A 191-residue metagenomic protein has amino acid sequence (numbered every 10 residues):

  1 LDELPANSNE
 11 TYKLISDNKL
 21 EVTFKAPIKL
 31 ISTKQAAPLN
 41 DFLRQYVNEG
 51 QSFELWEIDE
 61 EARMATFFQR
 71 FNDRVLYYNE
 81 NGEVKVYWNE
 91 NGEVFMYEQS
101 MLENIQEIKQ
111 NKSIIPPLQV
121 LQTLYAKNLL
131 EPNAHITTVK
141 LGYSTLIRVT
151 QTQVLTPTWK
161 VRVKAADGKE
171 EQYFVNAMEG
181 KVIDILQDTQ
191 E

Functional and structural regions predicted by a protein language model:
L1-E57, R63-M64, F71-V75: Preferential activation on post-signal-peptide N-terminal prodomains/segments of secreted or lumenal proteins
S8-E21, T66-R70, V75-Q106, Y173-L186: Amphipathic N-proximal alpha-helical interface segments
K29-K34, E98-N111: Short N-terminal helix-initiation segments at or just after the protein's N-terminus
R44-E90, K140-Y173: Exposed beta-strand-loop-beta-strand "reactive/processing" segments of non-cytosolic proteins
I108-E191: Extracytoplasmic/luminal low-complexity segments enriched in Pro/Gly and acidic/polar residues that act as flexible
